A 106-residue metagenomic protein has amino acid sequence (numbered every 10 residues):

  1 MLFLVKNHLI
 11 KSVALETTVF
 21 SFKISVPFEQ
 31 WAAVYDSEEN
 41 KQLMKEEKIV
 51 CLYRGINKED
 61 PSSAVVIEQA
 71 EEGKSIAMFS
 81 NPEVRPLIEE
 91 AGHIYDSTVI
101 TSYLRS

Functional and structural regions predicted by a protein language model:
M1-P86, Y95-S106: Short S/T/G/P-rich N-terminal loop/turn motif that feeds into the first structured element of a domain
E89-A91: A short gly/proline-enriched turn/hairpin at secondary-structure junctions
